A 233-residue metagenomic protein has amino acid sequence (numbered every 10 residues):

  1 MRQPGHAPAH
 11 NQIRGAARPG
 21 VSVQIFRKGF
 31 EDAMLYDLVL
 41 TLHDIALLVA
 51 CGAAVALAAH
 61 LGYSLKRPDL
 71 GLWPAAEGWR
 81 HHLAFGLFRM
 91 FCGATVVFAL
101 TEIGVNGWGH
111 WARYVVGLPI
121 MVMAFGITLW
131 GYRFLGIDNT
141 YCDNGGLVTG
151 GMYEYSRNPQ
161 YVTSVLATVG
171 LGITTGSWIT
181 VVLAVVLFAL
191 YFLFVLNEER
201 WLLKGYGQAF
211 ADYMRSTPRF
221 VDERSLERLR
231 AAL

Functional and structural regions predicted by a protein language model:
R14-G20: Positively charged N-terminal leader segments that act as targeting/secretion signals
Q24-T149, A167-L233: Membrane-anchoring alpha-helices and their flanking helix-loop junctions
L87, M152-L166: Membrane-interface loop-to-helix entry segments
